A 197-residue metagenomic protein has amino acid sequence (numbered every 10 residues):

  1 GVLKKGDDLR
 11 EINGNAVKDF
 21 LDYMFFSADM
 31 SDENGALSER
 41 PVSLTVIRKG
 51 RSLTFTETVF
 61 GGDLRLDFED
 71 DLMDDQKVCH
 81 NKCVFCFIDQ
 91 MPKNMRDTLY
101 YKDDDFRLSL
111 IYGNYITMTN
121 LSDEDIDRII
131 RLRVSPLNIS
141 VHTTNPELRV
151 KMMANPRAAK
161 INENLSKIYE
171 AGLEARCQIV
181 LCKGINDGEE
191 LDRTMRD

Functional and structural regions predicted by a protein language model:
G1, K18-M24, M30: Long terminal accessory regions outside catalytic cores
G1-K18: Conserved PDZ fold ligand-binding element
G6, S31-E33, E163, R196: Intrinsic-disorder/low-complexity regions
G6-L9, L44, C86: Terminal peptide-recognition signature
I12-N13, T45, Q178: Residue-level recognition of conserved beta-strand edge/terminus positions
N13, S38-R40, R133: Residues at helix C-cap/C′ positions in short coil/turn segments immediately following an alpha-helix
M24-F68: PDZ-domain C-terminal substructure recognizer with occasional recognition of PDZ-binding tails
F60-D197: Conserved Radical SAM active-site core
